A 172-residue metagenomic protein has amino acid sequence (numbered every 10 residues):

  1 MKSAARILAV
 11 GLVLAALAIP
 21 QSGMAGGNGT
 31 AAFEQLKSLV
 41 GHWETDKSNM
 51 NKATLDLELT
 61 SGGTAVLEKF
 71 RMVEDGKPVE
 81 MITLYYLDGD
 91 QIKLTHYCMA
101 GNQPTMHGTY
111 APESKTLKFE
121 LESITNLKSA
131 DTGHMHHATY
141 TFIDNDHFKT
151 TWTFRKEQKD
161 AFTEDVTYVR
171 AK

Functional and structural regions predicted by a protein language model:
M1, Q21-G23: Polar low-complexity intrinsically disordered regions
M1-A9: Bacterial N-terminal signal peptides that target proteins for export
A9-I19: Bacterial N-terminal signal peptides
G23-K172: Hydrophobic small-molecule pocket/channel-lining residues, especially in calycin-type beta-barrels
